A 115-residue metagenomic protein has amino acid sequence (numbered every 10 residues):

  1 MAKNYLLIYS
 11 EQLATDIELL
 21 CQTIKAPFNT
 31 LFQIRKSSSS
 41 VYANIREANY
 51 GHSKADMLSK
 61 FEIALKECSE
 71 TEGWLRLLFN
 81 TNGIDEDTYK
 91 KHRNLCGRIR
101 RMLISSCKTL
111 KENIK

Functional and structural regions predicted by a protein language model:
M1-K115: Amphipathic alpha-helical assembly/interaction segments
